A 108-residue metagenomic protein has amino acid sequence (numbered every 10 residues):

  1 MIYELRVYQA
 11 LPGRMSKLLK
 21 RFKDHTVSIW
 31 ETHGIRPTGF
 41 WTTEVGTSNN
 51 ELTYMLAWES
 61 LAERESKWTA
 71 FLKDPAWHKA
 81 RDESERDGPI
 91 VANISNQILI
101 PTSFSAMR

Functional and structural regions predicted by a protein language model:
I2, S48-N50, A57-A76, P101-R108: Glyoxalase I/VOC metalloenzyme domain signal
I2-V7, L18, W30, L52-W58 (+1 more regions): Short, structured motif recognition centered on aromatic/hydrophobic residues
R14-F40, L72: Short amphipathic alpha-helical segments
K17, W77-H78: A short, polar/proline- and glycine-enriched secondary-structure boundary/capping micro-motif
F22, W68, R81: Short, flexible helix/strand-to-coil boundary loops that buttress conserved ligand/catalytic motifs in alpha/beta
H33-N50, H78-R108: Glycine-rich beta-strand-turn "strand-cap" elements at beta-sheet edges
